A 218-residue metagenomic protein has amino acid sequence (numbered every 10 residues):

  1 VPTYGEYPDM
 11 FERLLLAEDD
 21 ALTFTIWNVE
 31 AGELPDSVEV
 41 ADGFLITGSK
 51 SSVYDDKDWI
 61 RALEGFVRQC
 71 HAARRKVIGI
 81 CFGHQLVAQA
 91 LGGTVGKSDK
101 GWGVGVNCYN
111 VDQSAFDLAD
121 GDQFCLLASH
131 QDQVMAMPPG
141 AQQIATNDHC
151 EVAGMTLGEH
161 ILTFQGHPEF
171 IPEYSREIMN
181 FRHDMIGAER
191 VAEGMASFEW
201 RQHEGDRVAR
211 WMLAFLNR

Functional and structural regions predicted by a protein language model:
V1, D36, D55-D56, A88-A90 (+3 more regions): Short glycine-/acidic-enriched loop or helix-start segments at secondary-structure transitions that form or flank
V1-A73, E189-R218: N-terminal beta1-alpha1 cap of cysteine-dependent amidohydrolase-like domains
P2-E6, E39-A41, D58-R61, G92-V95 (+3 more regions): Short, glycine/charged-enriched secondary-structure capping and boundary segments
Y7-E12, V104, C108, F116 (+3 more regions): Helical cap/lid subdomains and adjacent loops of hydrolase enzymes that gate the active-site channel and determine
L22-F24, V77, I161-L162: Hydrophobic anchor at the start of a short beta-strand that flanks the dinucleotide cofactor-binding loop
A41, T47-A115, C125: Cysteine-nucleophile active-site neighborhood
L91-E173: Pocket-forming structural segment of enzyme catalytic cores
C150-R218: C-terminal and late-domain segments of enzyme folds
